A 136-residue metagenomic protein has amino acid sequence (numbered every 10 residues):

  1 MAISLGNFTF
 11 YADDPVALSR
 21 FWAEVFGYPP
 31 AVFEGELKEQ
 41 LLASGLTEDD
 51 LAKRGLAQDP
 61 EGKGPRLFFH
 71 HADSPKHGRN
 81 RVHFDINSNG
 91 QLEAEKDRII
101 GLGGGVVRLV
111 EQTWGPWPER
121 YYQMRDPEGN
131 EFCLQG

Functional and structural regions predicted by a protein language model:
S4: A conserved mid-domain beta-alpha-beta active-site/ligand-binding segment of alpha/beta enzyme cores
F8: Hydrophobic adenine-recognition pocket in adenosine-nucleotide-binding enzymes
Y11-K63, G101, L109: Core segments of cupin and vicinal oxygen chelate
D13-A17, E61-K63, H77-E128: Vicinal oxygen chelate
W22, P127-F132: Short, glycine-anchored, charge-dense loop/turn motifs used at functional sites
P30, L134-G136: Short beta->alpha transition motifs characteristic of CBS
P65-H70, Q123, F132-C133: Conserved beta-strand in the GNAT
H71-K76: Short, flexible, solvent-exposed loop/turn segments with mixed acidic/basic and small polar residues
